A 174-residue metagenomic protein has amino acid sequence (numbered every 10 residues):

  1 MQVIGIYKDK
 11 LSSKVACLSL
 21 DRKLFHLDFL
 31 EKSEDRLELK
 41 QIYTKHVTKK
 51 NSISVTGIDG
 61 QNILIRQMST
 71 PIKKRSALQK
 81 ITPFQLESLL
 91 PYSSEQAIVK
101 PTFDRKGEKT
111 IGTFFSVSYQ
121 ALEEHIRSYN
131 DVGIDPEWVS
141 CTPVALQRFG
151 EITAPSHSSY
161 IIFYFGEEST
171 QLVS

Functional and structural regions predicted by a protein language model:
Q2-L30, T48-K50, G107-S174: Small-residue (GG/TT-enriched) beta-loop-alpha framework at ligand/catalytic clefts
V3, R36-H46, S69-T70: Post-signal peptide N-terminal segment of secreted/secretory-pathway proteins
F29-L37: Short secondary-structure boundary motifs at beta->alpha junctions and helix caps
D35-R36, Q85-L90, V144-Q147, S169-Q171: Short C-terminal domain-edge/linker segments immediately following a structured domain
Q41-I53, L90: Phosphate/pyrophosphate-binding loops at sites that engage ATP/ADP/AMP, CoA/4′-phosphopantetheine, polyphosphate
I42-H46, T82-Q85, V132: Stable alpha-helical structural segments in soluble proteins, enriched in small hydrophobic residues
V55-G57, I162: Structural motif
I58-V117, L122-H125, E151-T153: Internal amphipathic helical hairpin motif
